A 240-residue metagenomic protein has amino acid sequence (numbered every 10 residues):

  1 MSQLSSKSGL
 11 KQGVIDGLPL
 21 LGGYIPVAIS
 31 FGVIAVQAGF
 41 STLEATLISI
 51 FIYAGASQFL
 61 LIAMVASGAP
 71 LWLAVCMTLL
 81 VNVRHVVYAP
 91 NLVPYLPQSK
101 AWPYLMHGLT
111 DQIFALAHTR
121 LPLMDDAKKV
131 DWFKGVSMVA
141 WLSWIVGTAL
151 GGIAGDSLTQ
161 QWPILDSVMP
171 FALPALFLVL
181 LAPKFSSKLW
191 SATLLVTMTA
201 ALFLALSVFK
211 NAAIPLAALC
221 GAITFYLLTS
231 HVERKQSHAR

Functional and structural regions predicted by a protein language model:
M1-Q12: Short, Lys/Arg-rich, polar N-terminal cytosolic tail immediately upstream of the first transmembrane signal-anchor
S2, C76-L173: Helix-loop-helix junctions within the multi-pass membrane cores of secondary transporters/permeases
I15-M106, R120, K128, S143 (+1 more regions): Pore-lining transmembrane helices
P26, D166-V179, L195-T199: Hydrophobic alpha-helical segments embedded in the membrane of multi-pass proteins
Y53-S57, L80-V87, A175-V179, A201-F203 (+1 more regions): Alpha-helical transmembrane segments and their membrane-interface exit regions
D166-F171, F209-C220: Loop-to-transmembrane alpha-helix initiation sites
A182-T193: Membrane-helix interface "capping/anchor" motifs
